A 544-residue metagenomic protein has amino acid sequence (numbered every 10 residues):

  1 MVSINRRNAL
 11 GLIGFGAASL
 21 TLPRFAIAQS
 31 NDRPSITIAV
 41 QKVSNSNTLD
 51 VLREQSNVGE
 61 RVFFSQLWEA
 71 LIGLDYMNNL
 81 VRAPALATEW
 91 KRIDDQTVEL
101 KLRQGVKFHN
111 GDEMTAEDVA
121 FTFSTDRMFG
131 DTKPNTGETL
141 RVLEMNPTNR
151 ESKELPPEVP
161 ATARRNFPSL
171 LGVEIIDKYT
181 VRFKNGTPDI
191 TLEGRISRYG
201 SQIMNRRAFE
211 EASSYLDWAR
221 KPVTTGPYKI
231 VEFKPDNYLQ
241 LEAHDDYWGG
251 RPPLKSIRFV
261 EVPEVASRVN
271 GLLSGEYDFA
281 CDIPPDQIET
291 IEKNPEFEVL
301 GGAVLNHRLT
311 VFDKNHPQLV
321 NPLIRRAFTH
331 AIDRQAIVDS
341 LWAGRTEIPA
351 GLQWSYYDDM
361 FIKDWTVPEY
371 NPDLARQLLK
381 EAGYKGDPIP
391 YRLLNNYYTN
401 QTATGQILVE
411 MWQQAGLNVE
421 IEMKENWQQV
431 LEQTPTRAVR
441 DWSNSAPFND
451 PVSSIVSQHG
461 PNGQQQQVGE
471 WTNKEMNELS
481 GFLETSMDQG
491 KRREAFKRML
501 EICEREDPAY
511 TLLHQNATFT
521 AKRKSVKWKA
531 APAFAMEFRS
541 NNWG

Functional and structural regions predicted by a protein language model:
A39-D94, S124, K221-T224: N-terminal lobe/hinge region of extracytoplasmic solute-binding protein
T88-E144, R182, R268-G271, Q318: Aromatic- and charge-enriched surface segment that lines or borders ligand/interaction sites
K91, N135-R207: Surface-exposed binding/hinge segments that line and control ligand-binding clefts or catalytic entry sites
T125, L216-A219, H244-T290, G301 (+1 more regions): Ligand-site clamp/hinge motif
T132, T136-E151, L352, M423 (+3 more regions): Acidic-aromatic pocket-rim loops
L323, V338, Q414, N418-Q429 (+1 more regions): Extracytoplasmic/peripheral linker and loop segments enriched in polar/acidic and small residues with frequent Thr/Pro
I332, T346-E381, N395-T402: Structural transition elements
K522-G544: Long beta-strand-rich cores associated with HINT superfamily self-processing modules
